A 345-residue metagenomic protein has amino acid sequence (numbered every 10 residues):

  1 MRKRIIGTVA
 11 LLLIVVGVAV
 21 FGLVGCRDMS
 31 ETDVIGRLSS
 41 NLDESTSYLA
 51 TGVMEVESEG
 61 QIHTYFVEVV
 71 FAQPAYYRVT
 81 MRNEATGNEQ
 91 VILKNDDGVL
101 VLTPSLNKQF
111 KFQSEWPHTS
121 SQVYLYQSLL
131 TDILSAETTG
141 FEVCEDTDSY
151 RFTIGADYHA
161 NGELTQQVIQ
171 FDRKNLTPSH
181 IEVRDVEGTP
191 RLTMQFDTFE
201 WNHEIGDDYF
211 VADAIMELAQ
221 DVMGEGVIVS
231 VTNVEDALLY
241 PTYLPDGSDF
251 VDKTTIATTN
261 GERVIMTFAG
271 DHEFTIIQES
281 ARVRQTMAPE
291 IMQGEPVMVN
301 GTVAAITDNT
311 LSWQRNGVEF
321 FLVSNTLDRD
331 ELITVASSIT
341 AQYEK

Functional and structural regions predicted by a protein language model:
I5-T8, V15-Y76, T86, E137-C144 (+2 more regions): N-terminal leader/targeting segments and the immediate start of mature chains
C26, S30-R78, G87, T119-T139 (+1 more regions): N-terminal, intrinsically disordered, polar/charged segments of Gram-positive cell-envelope systems that serve as
D28-D33, V53, N95-T165, I205 (+1 more regions): Flexible, processing/modification-adjacent segments and terminal tails in exported/periplasmic/extracellular proteins
I62-F66, T86-E89, G162-Q167, S179 (+3 more regions): Short, surface-exposed coil-to-beta transition loops
E68-Y124, D185, T189-Q195: An acidic-aromatic
V79, I181-V183, L322: Beta-strand-dense domains in secreted/periplasmic systems and polymorphic toxin scaffolds
T80, S105, A219-E319, T326: Short, solvent-exposed recognition patches
E145-E217: Gly/Pro-enriched, hydrophobic low-complexity segments that function as extracytoplasmic propeptides/linkers
